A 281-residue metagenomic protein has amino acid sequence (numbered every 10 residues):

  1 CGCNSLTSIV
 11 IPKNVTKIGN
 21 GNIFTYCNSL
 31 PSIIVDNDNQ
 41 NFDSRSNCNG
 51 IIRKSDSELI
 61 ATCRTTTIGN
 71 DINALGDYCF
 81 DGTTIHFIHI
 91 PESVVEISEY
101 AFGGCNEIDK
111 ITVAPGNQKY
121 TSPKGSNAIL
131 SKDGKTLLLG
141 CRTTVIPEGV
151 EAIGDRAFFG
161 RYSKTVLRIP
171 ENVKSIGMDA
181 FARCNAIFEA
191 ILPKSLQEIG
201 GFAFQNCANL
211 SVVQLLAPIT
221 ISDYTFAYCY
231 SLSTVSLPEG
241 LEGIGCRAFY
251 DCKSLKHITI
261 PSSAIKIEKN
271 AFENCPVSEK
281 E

Functional and structural regions predicted by a protein language model:
C3-K17, C27-N49, S57-A74, G82-E96 (+8 more regions): Structural signature of tandem-repeat unit edges
G21-N22, D77-C79, E99-A101, D155-A157 (+5 more regions): Consensus positions within tandem repeat domains that build extended binding/scaffold surfaces
R53-D56, S131-G134: Short acidic-glycine loop/turn motifs at beta-strand connectors
